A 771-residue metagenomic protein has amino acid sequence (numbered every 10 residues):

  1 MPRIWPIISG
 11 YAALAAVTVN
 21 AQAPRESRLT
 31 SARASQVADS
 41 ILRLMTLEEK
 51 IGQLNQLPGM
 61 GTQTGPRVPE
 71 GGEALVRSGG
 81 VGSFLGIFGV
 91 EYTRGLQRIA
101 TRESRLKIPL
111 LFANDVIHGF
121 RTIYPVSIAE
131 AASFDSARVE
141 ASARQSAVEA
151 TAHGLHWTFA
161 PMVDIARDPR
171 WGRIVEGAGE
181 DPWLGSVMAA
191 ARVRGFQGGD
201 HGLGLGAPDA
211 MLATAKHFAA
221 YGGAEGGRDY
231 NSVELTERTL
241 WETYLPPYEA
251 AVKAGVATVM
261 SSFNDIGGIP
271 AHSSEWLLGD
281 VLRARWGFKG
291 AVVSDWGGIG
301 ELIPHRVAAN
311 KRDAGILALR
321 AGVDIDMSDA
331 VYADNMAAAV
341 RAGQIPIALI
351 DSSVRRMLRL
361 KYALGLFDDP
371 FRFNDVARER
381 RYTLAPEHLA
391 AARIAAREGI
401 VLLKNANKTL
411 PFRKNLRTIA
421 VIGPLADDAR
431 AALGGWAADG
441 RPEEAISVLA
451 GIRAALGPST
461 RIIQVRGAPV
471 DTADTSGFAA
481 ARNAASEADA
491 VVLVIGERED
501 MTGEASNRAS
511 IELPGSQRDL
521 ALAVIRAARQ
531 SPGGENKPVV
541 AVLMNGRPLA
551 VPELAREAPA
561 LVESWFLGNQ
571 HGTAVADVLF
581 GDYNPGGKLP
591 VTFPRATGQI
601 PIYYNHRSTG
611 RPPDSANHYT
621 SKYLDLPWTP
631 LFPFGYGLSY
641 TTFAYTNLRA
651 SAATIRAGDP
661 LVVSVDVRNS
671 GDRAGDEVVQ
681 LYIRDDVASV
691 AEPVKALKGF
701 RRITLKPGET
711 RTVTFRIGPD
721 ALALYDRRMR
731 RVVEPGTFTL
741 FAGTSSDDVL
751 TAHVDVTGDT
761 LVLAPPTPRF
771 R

Functional and structural regions predicted by a protein language model:
M1-S9: Bacterial N-terminal signal peptides that target proteins for export
S9, P766-R771: Short, surface-exposed secondary-structure junctions/capping segments
S9-A21: Hydrophobic h-region of N-terminal signal peptides that target proteins for export in Gram-negative bacteria
T18-P719, A723, T737-L740, S746 (+1 more regions): Glycoside hydrolase catalytic-domain context in secreted enzymes
G718-A764: Terminal connector regions
